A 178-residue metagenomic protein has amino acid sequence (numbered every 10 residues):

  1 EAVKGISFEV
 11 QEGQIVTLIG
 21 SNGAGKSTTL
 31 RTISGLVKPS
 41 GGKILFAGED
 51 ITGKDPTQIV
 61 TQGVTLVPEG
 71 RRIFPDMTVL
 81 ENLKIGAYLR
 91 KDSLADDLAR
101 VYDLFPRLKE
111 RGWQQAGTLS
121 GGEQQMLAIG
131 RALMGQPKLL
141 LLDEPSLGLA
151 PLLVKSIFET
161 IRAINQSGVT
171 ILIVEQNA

Functional and structural regions predicted by a protein language model:
V16, K54, V79-D96, L104-K109: ABC-type ATPase nucleotide-binding domains, specifically the catalytic core motifs of the NBD
I19-S21: The feature captures the beta-strand-to-loop junction immediately N-terminal to the Walker
S34: Helix-to-loop junction immediately C-terminal to a conserved catalytic motif
G42-E49, Q62, L94-D96: Conserved ABC transporter NBD signature motif
Q115-L119, E123: Conserved ABC ATPase signature
A132-L133: ABC ATPase C-loop
Q136: Conserved catalytic motifs of ABC-family nucleotide-binding domains
